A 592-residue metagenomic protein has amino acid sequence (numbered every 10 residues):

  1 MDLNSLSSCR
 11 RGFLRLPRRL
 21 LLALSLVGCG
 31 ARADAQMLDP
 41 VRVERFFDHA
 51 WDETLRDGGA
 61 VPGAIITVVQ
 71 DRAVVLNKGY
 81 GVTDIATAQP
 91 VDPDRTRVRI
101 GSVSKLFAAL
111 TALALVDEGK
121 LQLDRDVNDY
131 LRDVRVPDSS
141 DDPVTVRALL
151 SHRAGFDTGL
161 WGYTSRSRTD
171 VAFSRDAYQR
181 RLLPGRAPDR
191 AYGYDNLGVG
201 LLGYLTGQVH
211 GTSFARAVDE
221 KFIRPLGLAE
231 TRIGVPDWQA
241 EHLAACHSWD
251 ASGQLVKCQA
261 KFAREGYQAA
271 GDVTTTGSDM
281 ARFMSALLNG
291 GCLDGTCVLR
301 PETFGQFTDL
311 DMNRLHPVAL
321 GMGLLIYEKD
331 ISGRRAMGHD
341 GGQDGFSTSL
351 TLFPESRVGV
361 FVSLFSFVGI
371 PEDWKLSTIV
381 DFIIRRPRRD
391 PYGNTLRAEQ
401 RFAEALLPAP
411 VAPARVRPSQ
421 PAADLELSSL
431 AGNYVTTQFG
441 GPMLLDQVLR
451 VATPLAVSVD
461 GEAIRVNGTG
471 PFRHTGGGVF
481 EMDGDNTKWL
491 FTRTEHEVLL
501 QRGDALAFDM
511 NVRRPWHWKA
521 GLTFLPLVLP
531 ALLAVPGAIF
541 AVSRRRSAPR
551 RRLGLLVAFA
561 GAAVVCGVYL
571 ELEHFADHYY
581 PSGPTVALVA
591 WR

Functional and structural regions predicted by a protein language model:
M1-R15: N-terminal secretory signal peptides that target proteins for export/translocation
P17-G28: Bacterial N-terminal signal peptides
A33-A35: Boundary at the C-terminal end of the N-terminal hydrophobic targeting segment
L38-V98, K120-Q122, D129, P137 (+4 more regions): Short, conserved catalytic-motif segment at the N-terminal edge
D57-I65, T87-A148, P184-G198, Q268-G271 (+1 more regions): Short active-site loop at a secondary-structure junction that contains or immediately precedes the catalytic residue(s)
K78-Y80, D84, D138-L350, I379: Short, surface-exposed loop or secondary-structure junction motifs that flank catalytic or metal-binding residues
S349-L352, R357-S366, V498-R502: Short, well-ordered beta-strand elements
W374-R592: Peripheral terminal and inter-domain segments
